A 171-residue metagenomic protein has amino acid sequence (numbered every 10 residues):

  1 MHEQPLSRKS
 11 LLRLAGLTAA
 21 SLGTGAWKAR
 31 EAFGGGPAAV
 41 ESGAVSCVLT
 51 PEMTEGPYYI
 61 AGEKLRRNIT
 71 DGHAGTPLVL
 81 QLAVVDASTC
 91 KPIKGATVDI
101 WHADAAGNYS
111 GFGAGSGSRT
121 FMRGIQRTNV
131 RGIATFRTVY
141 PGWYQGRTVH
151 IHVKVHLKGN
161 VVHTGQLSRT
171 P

Functional and structural regions predicted by a protein language model:
M1-S10, A15-G23: N-terminal secretory signal peptides
A19-A26, A105, L157: A generic secondary-structure signal for well-formed alpha-helical elements
K28-P37: Signal peptide processing junction and immediate N-terminal pro/mature segment of secreted/exported proteins
A39-P171: Beta-strand-dominated extracellular/periplasmic modules and repeats in secreted or surface-exposed proteins
